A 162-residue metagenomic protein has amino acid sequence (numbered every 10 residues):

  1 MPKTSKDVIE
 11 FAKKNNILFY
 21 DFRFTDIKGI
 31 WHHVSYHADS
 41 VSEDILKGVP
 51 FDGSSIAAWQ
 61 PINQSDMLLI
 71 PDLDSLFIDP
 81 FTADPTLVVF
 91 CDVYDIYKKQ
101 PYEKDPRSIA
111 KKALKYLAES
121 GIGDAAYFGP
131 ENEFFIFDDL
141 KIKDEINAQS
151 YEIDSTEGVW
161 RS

Functional and structural regions predicted by a protein language model:
M1-S162: Glycine-rich, acidic/polar active-site loops that bind/position phosphate-bearing ligands
